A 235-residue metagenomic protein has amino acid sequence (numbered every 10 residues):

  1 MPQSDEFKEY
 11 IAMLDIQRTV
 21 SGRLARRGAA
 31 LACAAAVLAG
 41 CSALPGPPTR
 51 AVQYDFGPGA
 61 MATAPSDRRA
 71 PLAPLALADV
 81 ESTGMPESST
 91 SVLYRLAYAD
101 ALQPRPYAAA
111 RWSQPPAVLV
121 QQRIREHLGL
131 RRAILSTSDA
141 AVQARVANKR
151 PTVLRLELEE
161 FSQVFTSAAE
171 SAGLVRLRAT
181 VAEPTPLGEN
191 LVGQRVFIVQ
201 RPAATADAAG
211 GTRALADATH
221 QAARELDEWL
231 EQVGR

Functional and structural regions predicted by a protein language model:
P2-R18: Short, intrinsically disordered or compositionally biased N-terminal tails of bacterial proteins
E9, S42-V118, V233-R235: A structural "domain/chain start" motif
D15-L31: Bacterial N-terminal signal peptides that target proteins for export
V37-G40: C-terminal motif of bacterial Sec signal peptides marking the signal peptidase cleavage site
A43-A62, R131-L187: Surface-exposed short loop/turn segments
A70-L77, S91, L119, K149-L156 (+1 more regions): Extracytoplasmic
A101-R111, T185-E228: Short secondary-structure boundary motifs at beta->alpha junctions and helix caps
R125, G129-A133, Q163, D227-R235: Sec-exported extracytoplasmic/periplasmic mature domains
